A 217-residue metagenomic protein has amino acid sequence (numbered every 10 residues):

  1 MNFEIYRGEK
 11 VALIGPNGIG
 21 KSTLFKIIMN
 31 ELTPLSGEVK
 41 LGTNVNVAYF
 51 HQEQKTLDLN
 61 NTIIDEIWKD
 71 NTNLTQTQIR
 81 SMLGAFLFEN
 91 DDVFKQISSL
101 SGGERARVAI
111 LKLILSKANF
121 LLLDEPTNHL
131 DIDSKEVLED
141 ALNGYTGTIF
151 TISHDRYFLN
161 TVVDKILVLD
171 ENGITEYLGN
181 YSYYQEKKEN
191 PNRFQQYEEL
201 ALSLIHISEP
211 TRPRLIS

Functional and structural regions predicted by a protein language model:
M1-L204, S208, R212: ABC ATP-binding cassette signature C-motif
I216-S217: Hydrophobic alpha-helical segments, chiefly the membrane-spanning helices and signal/signal-anchor peptides
